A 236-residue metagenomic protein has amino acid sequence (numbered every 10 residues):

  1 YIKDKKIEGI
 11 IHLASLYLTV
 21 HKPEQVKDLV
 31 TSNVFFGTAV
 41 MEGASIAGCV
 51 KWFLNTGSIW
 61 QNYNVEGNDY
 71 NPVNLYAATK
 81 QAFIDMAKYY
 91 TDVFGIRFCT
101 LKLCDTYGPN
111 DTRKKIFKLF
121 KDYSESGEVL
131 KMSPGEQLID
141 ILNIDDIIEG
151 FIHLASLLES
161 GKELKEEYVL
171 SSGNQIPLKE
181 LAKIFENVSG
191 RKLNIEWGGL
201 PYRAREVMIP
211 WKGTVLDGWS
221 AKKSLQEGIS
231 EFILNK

Functional and structural regions predicted by a protein language model:
Y1-S32: NAD(P)H-binding glycine-rich loop region in Rossmannoid oxidoreductase-like domains and their noncatalytic homologs
G9, F36-A39, A77, A82-F83 (+1 more regions): Conserved cofactor-binding/catalytic machinery of classical short-chain dehydrogenase/reductase
I10-H12, F35-L75: Conserved Rossmann-fold NAD(P)-dependent oxidoreductase catalytic core, especially the SDR/UDP-sugar
A14, L54-S58, V73, K102-C104 (+2 more regions): Active-site beta-alpha turn of Rossmann-fold NAD(P)-dependent dehydrogenases/reductases
Y17-L18, N62-Y63, G108: Short beta->alpha connector loops of Rossmann-like oxidoreductase domains
V20-K27, N64-D69, T112-R113: Conserved catalytic-core motifs of eukaryotic protein kinase domains, centered on the activation segment
L75, D85-I139, I144-H153, I184-E186: NAD(P)-dependent short-chain dehydrogenase/reductase
S124-K236: C-terminal substrate-binding subdomain of Rossmann-fold SDR/epimerase-dehydratase oxidoreductases
